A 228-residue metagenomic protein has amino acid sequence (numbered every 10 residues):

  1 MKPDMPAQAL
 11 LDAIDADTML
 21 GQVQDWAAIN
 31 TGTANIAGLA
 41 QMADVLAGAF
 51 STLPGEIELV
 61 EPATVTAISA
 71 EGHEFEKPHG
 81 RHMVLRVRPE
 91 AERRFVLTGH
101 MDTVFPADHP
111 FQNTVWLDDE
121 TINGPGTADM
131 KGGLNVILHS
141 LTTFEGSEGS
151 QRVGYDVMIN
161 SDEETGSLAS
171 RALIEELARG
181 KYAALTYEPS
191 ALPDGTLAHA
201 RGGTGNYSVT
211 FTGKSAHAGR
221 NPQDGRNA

Functional and structural regions predicted by a protein language model:
K2-N123, G146: Acidic/His- and Gly-rich active-site-bordering loop/insert found across diverse amide/peptide-bond hydrolases
N30, L97-H100, I137, V157 (+2 more regions): Buried hydrophobic positions in well-ordered alpha/beta secondary-structure cores of metabolic enzymes
A37, T121-N135, E164, Q223-N227: Short, conserved micro-motifs enriched in small and acidic residues
V60-P62, G99-M101, T127, S161-D162 (+2 more regions): Fold-independent oxyanion-binding glycine-rich loops and adjacent beta-strand/coil segments at enzyme active sites
H73-E76, L197-R201: Short Gly/Pro-enriched turn/cap motifs at secondary-structure boundaries
D102-D118, K181, L185, A198-T210: Acidic-glycine-rich active-site phosphate/pyrophosphate-binding loop
M130-A200: Acidic/histidine-rich catalytic neighborhood of metal-dependent amide-processing enzymes
H199, A218-A228: Acidic-enriched catalytic cores of C-N bond-cleaving enzymes acting on peptides and small amides
